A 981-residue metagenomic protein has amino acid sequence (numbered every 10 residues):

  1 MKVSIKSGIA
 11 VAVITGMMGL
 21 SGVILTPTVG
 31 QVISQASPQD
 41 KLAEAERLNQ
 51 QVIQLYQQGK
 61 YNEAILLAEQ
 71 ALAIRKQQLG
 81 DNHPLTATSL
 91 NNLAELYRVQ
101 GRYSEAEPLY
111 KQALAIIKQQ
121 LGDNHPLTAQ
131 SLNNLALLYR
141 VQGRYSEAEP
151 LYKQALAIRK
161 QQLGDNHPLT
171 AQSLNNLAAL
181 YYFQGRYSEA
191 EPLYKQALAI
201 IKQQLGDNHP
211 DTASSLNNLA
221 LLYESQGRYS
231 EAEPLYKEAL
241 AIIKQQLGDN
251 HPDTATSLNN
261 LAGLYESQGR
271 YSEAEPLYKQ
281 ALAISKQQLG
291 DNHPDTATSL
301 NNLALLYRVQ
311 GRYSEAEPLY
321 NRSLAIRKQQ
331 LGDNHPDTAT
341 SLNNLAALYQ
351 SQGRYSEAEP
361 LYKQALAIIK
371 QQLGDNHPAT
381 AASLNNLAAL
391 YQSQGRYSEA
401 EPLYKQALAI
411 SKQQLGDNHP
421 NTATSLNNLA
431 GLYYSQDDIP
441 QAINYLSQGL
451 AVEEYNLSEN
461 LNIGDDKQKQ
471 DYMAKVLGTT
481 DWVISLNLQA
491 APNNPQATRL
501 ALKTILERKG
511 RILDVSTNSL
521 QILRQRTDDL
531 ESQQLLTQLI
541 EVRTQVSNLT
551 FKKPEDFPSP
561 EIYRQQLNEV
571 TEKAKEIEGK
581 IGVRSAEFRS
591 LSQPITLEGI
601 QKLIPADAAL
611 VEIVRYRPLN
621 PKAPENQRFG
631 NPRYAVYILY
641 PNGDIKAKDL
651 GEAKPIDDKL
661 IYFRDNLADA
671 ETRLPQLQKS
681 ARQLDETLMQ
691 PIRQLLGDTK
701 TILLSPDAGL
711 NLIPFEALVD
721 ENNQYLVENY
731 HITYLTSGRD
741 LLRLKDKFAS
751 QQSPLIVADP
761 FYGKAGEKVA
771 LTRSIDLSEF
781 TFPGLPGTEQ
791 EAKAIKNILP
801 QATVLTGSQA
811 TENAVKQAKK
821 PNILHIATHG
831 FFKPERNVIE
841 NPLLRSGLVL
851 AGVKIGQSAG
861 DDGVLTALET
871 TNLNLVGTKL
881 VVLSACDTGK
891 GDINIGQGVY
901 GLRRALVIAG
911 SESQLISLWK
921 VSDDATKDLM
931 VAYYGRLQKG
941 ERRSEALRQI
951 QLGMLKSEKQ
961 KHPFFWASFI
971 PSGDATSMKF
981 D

Functional and structural regions predicted by a protein language model:
I24-G59, L66: N-terminal leader/linker segments that initiate helical-solenoid repeat arrays
A43-Q57, P84-V99, P126-V141, P168-F183 (+8 more regions): Conserved alpha-helical positions within TPR/SEL1-like repeat arrays
L72-K76, L114-Q119, L156-Q161, L198-Q203 (+7 more regions): Amphipathic alpha-helical segments of tetratricopeptide repeats
G80-L85, L121-L127, Q162-L169, Q204-D211 (+10 more regions): Acidic, Ser/Thr-rich low-complexity linear motifs
V483, G510, I562, E572 (+1 more regions): Catalytic cores of enzymes
